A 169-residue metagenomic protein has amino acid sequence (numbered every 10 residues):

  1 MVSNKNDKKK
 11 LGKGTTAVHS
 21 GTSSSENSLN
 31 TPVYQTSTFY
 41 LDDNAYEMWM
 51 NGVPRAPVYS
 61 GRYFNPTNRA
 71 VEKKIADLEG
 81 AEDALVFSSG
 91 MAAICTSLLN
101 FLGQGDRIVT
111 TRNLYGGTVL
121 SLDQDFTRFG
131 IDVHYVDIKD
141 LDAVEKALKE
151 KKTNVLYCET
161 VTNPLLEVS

Functional and structural regions predicted by a protein language model:
V2-N65, K73: N-terminal "arm"/small-domain region of PLP-dependent enzymes with the aminotransferase-like
N27, I75, A93, I108 (+1 more regions): Buried hydrophobic positions in well-ordered alpha/beta secondary-structure cores of metabolic enzymes
D43-A92, G117-F126: Conserved N-terminal alpha-helix of the aminotransferase class I/II PLP-enzyme fold
L78-A81, L102-R107, T127, K152-L156: Short, surface-exposed connector motifs at secondary-structure boundaries
G80-A81, A92, R107, L141-E145: Well-ordered alpha/beta subsegment
N100-G117, V136: Conserved PLP-anchoring active-site segment centered on the Schiff-base-forming lysine
L120-S169: PLP-dependent aminotransferase-class I/II
